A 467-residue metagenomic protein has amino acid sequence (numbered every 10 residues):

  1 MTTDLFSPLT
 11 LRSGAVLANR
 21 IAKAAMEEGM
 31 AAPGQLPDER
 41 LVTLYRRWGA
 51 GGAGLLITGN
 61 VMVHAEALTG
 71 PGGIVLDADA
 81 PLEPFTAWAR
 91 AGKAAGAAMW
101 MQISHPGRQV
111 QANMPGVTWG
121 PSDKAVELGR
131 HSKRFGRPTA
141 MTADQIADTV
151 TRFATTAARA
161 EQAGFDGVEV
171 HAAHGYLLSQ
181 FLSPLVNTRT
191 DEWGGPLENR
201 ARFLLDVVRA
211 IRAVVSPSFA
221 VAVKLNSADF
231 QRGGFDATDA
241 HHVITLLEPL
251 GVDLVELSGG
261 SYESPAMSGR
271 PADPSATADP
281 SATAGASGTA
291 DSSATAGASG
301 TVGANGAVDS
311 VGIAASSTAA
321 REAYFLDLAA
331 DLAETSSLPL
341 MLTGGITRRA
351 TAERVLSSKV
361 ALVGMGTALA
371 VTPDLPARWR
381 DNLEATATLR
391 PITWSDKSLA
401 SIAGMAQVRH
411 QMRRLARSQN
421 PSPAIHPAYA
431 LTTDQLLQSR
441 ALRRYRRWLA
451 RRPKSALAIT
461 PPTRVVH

Functional and structural regions predicted by a protein language model:
M1-H467: Flavin-dependent oxidoreductase catalytic cores
